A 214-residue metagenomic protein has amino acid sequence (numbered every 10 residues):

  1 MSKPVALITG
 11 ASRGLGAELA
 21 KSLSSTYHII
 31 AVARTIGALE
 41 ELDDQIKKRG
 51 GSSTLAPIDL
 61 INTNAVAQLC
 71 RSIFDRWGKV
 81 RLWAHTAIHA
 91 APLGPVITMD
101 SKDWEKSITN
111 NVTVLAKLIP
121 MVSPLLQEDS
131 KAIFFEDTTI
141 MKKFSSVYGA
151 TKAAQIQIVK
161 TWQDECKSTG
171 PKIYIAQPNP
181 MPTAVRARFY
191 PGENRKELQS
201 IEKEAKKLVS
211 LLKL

Functional and structural regions predicted by a protein language model:
G10-R13: Conserved glycine-rich cofactor-binding loop
S22, R71, D75, N110-S130 (+1 more regions): Amphipathic alpha-helical dimer-interface segment in Rossmann-like NAD(P)H-dependent oxidoreductases
T26-E41: Conserved glycine-rich Rossmann-like NAD(P)H-binding loop of the short-chain dehydrogenase/reductase
K48-T63: Rossmann-fold cofactor-recognition segment
A67, I88-E105: Conserved mid-core segment of classical short-chain dehydrogenase/reductases
I88-H89, A116, P124, D129-S168 (+1 more regions): Catalytic loop of short-chain dehydrogenase/reductase
I97-A116, I133, Q155: Catalytic Tyr-X3-Lys loop
S168-P171, I175-Q177, T183, P191-L214: C-terminal helical subdomain
